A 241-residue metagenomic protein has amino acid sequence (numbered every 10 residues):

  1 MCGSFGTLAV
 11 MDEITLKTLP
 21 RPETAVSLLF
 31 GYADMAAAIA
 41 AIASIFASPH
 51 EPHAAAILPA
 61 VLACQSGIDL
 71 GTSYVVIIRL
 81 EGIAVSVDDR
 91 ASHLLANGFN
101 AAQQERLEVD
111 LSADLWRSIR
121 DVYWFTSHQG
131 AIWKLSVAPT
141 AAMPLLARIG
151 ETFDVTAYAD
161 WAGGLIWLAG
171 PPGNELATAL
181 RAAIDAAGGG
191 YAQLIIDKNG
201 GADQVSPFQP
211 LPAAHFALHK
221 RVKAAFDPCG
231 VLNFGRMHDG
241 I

Functional and structural regions predicted by a protein language model:
M1-Q129: C-terminal substrate-binding/cap subdomain adjacent to the FAD-binding core in PCMH-type and related FAD-linked
N97, A101-I241: Conserved glycine-rich FAD pyrophosphate-binding loop
